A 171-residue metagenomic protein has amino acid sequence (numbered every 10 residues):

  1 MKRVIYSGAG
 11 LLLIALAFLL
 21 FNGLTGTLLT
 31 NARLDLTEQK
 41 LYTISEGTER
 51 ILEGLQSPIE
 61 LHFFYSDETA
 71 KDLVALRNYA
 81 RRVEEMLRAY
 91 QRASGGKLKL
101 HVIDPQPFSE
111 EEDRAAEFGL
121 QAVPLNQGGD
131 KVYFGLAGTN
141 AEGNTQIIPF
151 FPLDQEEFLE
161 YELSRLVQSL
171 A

Functional and structural regions predicted by a protein language model:
M1-A171: Short, surface-exposed patches at the edges or C-terminal ends of soluble domains, predominantly
